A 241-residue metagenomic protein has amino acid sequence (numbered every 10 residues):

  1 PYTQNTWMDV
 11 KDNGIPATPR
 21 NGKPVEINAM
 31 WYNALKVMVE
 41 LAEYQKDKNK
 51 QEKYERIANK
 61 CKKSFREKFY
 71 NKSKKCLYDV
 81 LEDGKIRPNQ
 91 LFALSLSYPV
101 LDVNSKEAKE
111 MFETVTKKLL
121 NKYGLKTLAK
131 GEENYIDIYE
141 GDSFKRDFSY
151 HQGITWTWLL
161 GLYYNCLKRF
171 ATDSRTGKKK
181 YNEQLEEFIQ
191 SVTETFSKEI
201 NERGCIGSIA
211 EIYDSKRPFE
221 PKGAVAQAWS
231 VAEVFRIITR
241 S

Functional and structural regions predicted by a protein language model:
P1-K23, K68, K72, Y139-Y150 (+1 more regions): Acidic/His metal-coordination segments adjacent to aromatic residues that form catalytic metal sites in metalloenzymes
P1-T3, I86-L91, W158-L159: Short, solvent-exposed loop/turn segments at the edges of secondary structure
R20, P24-W31, I86, Q152-L159 (+1 more regions): Aromatic-acidic/polar surface patches that form glycan- and anion
N28, L35, L160, Y164-L167 (+1 more regions): TPR repeat positional signature
M30-I138, S191-V231, I238: Catalytic cores of carbohydrate-active enzymes
E82, V100, R146-T155, K168-D173 (+2 more regions): Short, contiguous acidic/charged loop-to-helix segments that flank catalytic cores in large enzymes
N134-S174, F235-R240: C-terminal substrate/ligand-recognition segments
Y164-E202: C-terminal hydrophobic structural anchor segments that stabilize assembly/packing rather than catalytic chemistry
